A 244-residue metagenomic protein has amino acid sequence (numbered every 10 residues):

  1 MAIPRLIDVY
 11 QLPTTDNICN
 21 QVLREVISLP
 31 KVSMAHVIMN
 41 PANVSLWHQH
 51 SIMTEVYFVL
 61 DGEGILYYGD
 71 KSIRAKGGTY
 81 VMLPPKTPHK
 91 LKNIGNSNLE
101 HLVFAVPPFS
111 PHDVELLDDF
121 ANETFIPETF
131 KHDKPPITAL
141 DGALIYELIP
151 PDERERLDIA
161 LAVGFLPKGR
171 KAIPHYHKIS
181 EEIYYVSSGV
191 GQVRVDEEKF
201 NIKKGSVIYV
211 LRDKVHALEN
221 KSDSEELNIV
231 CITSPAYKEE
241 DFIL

Functional and structural regions predicted by a protein language model:
M1-K31, P111-I159, I173, F242-L244: A short, N-terminal "cap"/entry segment at the start of jelly-roll beta-barrel domains of the cupin/DSBH fold
C19-N20, A35-H50, I149-P150, A162-H177: Conserved short histidine dyad/triad with adjacent acidic residue
I52-T54, V59-G64, G69, I179-E181 (+2 more regions): Glycine- and acidic-residue-biased ligand/ion/polar-headgroup-sensing regions
V56, G64-A121: Extended, hydrophobic interaction surfaces within ordered domains
E63-I65, S72, P88, N98 (+4 more regions): Structural motif
D70-P85, E197-D213: Short acidic-glycine-tyrosine-enriched beta hairpin
P85-P111, K204, R212-E239: Ligand-binding loop in jelly-roll beta-barrel domains
